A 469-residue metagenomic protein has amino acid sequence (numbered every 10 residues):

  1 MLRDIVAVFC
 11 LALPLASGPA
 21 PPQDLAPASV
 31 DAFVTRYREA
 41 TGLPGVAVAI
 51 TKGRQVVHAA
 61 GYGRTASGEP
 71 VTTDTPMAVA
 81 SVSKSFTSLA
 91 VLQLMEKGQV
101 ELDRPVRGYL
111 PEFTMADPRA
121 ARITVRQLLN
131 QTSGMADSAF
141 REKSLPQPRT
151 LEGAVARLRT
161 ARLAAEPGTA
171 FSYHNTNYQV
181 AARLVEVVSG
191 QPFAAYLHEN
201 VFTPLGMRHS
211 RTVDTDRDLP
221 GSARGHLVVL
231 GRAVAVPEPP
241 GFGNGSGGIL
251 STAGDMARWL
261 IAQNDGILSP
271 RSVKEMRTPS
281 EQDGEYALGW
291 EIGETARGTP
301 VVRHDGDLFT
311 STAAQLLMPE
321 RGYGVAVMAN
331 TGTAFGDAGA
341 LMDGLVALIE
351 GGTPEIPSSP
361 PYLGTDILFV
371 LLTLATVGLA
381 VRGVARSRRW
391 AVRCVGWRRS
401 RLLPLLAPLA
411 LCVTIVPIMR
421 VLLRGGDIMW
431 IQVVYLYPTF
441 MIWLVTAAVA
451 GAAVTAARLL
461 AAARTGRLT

Functional and structural regions predicted by a protein language model:
M1-P22: Secretory targeting and sorting signals
P21-V46, T51-K52, P237-T469: Catalytic loop of the DD-peptidase/beta-lactamase superfamily, centered on the K-T-G motif and neighboring
P27-A28, A32, G45, T73 (+6 more regions): Active-site helix/loop module of the DD-peptidase/beta-lactamase fold, centered on the serine-lysine SxxK catalytic
D31, T35, S88, D103 (+10 more regions): Extracytoplasmic/secreted envelope proteins and their assembly/folding machinery, especially bacterial periplasmic
R38-E69, S144-Q147: A short, well-structured edge-of-sheet supersecondary motif
A139-V228, R232-A257: Catalytic-site signature segments of enzymes, centered on catalytic residues
